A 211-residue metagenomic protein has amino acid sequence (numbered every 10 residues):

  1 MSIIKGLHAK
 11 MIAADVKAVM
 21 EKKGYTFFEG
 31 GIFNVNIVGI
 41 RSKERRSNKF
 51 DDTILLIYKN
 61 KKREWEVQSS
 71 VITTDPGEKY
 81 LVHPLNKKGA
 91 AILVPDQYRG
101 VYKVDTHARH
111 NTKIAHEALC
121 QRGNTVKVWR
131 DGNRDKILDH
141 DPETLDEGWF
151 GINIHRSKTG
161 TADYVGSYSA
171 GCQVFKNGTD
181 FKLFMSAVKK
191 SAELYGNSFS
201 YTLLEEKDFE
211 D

Functional and structural regions predicted by a protein language model:
M1-G166, D180-K189, Y195-F199, E206-D208: Cell wall/extracellular polymer interaction/catalysis modules
N177: Cell-envelope and extracellular/periplasmic
